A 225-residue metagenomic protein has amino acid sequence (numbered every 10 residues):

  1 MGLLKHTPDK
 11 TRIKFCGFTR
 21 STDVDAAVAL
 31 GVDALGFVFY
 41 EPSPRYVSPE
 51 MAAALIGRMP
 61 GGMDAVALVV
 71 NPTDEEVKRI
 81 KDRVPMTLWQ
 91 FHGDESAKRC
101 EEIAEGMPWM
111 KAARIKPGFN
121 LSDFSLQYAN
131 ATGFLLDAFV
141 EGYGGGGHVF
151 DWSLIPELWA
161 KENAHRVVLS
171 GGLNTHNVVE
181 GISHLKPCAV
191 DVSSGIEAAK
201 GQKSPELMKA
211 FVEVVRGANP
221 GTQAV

Functional and structural regions predicted by a protein language model:
M1-V225: Conserved N-terminal beta1-alpha1 strand-loop-helix module at the mouth
